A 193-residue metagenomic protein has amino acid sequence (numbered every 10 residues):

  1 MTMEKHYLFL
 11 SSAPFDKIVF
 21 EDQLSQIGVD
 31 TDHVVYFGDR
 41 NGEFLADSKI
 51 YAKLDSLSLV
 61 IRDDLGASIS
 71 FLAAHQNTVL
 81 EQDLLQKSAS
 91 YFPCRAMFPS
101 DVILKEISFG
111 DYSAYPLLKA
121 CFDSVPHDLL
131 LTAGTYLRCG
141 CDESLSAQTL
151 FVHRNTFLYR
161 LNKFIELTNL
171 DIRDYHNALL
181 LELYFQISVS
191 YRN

Functional and structural regions predicted by a protein language model:
M1-D16: Short glycine-/aliphatic-rich beta-strand segments at the starts of folded cytosolic domains
S12-D30: Short amphipathic alpha-helix segments
L24-F44: Conserved helix-loop-beta segment at the catalytic/binding core of cyclic-nucleotide signaling proteins
G38-N193: Cytosolic nucleotide-utilizing catalytic cores of signal-transduction proteins
